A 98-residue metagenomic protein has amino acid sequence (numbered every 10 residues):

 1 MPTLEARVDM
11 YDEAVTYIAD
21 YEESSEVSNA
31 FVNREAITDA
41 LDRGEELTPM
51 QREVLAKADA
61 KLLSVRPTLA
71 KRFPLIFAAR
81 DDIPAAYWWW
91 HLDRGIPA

Functional and structural regions predicted by a protein language model:
M1-V27: Short terminal alpha-helical segments
T3, E22, L47-M50, V54: Non-transmembrane, amphipathic alpha-helical segments
T3, M10-E13, V32, A36 (+2 more regions): Charged, amphipathic alpha-helical oligomerization/scaffolding segments
I18, A40-G44, A58: Generic structural signal for hydrophobic core residues of well-folded globular domains
E26-G44: Amphipathic, non-membrane alpha-helical rod segments
V27-V32, P49-A56: Short, charged, amphipathic alpha-helical segments
A40-L47, V65-L69: Amphipathic alpha-helical coiled-coil segments
A58-A98: Amphipathic alpha-helical binding modules
